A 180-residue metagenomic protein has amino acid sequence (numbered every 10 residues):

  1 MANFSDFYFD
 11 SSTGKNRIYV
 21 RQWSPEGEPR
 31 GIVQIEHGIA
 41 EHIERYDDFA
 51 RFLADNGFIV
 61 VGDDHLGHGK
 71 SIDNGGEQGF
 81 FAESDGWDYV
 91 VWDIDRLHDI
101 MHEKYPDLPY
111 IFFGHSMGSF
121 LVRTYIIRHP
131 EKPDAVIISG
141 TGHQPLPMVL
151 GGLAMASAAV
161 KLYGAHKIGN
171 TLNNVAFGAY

Functional and structural regions predicted by a protein language model:
M1-G27: N-terminal cap/lid segment of alpha/beta-hydrolase-fold proteins
V33, H37-E41: Active-site glycine-rich loops that stabilize anionic/oxyanionic intermediates across multiple enzyme folds
D48-G76: Conserved alpha/beta-hydrolase
D64, I111, A135-I137: Residue in the alpha/beta-hydrolase core beta-strand immediately N-terminal to the catalytic nucleophile
A82-H102: Alpha/beta-hydrolase active-site loop
Y105-S116: Alpha/beta-hydrolase fold nucleophile elbow
G114-T124: Glycine-rich nucleophile elbow surrounding the catalytic serine of serine-hydrolase chemistry
T124-Y180: Alpha/beta-hydrolase-fold enzymes
